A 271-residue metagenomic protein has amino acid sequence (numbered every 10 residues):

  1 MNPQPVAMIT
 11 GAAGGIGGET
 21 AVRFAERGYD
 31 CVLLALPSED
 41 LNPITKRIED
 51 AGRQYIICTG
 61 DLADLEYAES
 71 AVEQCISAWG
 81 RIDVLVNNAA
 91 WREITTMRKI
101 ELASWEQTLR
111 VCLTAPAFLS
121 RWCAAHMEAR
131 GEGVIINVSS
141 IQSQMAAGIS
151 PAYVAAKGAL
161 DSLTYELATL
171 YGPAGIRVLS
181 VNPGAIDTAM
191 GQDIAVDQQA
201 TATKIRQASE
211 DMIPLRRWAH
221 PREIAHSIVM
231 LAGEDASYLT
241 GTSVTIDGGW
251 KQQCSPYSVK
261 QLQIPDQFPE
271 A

Functional and structural regions predicted by a protein language model:
A13-G14: Conserved glycine-rich cofactor-binding loop
R27-P43: Conserved glycine-rich Rossmann-like NAD(P)H-binding loop of the short-chain dehydrogenase/reductase
T96-M97, S104-L109, S209: Substrate-binding pocket helix/loop in short-chain dehydrogenase/reductase
S120, A156: Active-site helix of classical SDR
A125, T169-P173, S237: Alpha-helical segment proximal to the catalytic Tyr-Lys
S140: Residue(s) in the substrate-gating loop at a strand-loop-helix junction that position the organic substrate next
V229, T240-A271: Short C-terminal tail/terminal secondary-structure segment of NAD(P)H-dependent dehydrogenase/reductase domains
